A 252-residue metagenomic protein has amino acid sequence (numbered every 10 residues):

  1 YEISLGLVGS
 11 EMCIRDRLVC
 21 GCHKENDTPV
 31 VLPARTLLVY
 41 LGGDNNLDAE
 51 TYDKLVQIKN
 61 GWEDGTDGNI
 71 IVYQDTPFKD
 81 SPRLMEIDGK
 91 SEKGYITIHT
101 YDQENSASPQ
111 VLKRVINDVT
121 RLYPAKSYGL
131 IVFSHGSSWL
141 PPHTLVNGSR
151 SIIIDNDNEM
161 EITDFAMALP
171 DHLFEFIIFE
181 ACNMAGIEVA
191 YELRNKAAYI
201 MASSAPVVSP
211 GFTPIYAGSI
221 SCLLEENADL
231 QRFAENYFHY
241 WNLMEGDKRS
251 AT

Functional and structural regions predicted by a protein language model:
Y1-I14: Short, small-residue-biased leader/transition segments that mark boundaries at the very start of proteins
I14-D16, T76-P77: Short, flexible beta-strand-to-coil junctions
L18-G21: C-terminal motif of bacterial Sec signal peptides marking the signal peptidase cleavage site
H23-K126: N-terminal extension/subdomain marker
T36-L41, N69-Q74, Y128-V132, E175-F179 (+1 more regions): Structural recognition of the beta-strand scaffold that forms the well-ordered cores of secreted hydrolase catalytic
Q74-T100, S127, V132-D157, A205: Surface-exposed loop and adjacent secondary-structure segments within mature catalytic domains
G136-S138, L145-T252: Terminal, contiguous helix-loop blocks that mediate binding/assembly
